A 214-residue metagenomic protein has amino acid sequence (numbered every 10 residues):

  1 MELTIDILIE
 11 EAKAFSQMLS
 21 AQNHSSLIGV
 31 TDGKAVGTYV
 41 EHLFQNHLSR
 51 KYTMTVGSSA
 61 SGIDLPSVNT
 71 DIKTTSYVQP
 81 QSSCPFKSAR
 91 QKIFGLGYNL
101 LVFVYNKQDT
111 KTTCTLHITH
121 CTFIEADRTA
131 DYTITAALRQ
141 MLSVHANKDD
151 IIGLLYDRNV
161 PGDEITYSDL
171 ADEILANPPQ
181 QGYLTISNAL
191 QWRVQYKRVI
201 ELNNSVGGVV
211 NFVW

Functional and structural regions predicted by a protein language model:
M1-P66, T74-W214: Nucleic-acid endonuclease domains
T70: Acidic/His-rich structured neighborhood in mature extracellular/periplasmic domains
